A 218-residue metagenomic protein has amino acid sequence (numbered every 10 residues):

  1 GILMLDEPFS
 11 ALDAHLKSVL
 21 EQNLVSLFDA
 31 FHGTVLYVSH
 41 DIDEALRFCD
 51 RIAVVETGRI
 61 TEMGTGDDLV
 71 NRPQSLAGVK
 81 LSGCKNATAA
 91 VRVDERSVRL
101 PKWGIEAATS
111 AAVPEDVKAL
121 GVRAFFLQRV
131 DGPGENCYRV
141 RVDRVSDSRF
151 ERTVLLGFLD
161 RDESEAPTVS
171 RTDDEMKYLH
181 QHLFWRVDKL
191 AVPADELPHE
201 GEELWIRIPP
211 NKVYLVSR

Functional and structural regions predicted by a protein language model:
G1-A77: ABC ATPase nucleotide-binding domains
A11, S18, G83-C84, R129: Generic structural "secondary-structure junction" signal
G33-L36, A87, E151: Secondary-structure boundary/capping residues
T65, A77, V91, R139-R141: Residues located in well-ordered beta-strands
N71-D94, G121: C-terminal boundary and immediately downstream tail of ABC-type ATPase nucleotide-binding domains
K85, R96-R218: Non-catalytic connector elements of ABC transporters
